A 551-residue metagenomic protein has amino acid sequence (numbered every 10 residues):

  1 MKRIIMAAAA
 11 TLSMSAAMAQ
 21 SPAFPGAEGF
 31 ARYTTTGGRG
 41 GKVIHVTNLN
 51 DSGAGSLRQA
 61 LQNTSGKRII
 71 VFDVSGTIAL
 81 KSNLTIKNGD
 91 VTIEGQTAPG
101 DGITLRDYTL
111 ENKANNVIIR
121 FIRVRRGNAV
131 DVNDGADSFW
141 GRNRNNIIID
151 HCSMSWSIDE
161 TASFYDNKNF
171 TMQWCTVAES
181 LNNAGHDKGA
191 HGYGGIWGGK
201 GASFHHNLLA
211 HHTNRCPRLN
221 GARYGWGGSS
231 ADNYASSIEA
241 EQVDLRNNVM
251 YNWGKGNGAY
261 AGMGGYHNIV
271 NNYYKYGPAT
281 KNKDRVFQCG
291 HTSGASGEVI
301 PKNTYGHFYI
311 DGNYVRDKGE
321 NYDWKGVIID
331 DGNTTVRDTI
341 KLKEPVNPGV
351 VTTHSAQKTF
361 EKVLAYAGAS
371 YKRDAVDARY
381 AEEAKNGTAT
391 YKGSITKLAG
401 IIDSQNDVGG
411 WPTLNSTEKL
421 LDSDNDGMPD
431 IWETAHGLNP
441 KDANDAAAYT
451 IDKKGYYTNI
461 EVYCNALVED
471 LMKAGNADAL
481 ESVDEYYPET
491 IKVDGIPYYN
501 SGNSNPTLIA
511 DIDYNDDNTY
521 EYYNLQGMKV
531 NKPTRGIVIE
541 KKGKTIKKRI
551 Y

Functional and structural regions predicted by a protein language model:
M1-Q20: Bacterial Sec-dependent N-terminal signal peptides
A23-I70, D445, Y523-N531: Acidic Gly/Asp/Thr-rich repetitive segments characteristic of extracellular carbohydrate-active and adhesion proteins
R58-G66, I78-T92, D101-R120, R126-N145 (+1 more regions): Extracellular beta-strand-rich solenoid/capping regions of secreted or surface-exposed proteins that bind or remodel
D90, G95, N115-R126, N143-W156 (+4 more regions): Right-handed parallel beta-helix
R218, R223, E239-Q405: Extracellular beta-rich repeat passengers
N406-G502: Extracellular calcium-associated, cysteine-rich motifs in secreted modular proteins
G495-Q526: Residue-level detector of functionally pivotal "anchor" positions at catalytic/ligand-binding pockets or at interdomain
I537-Y551: C-terminal tail/sorting-segment detector
